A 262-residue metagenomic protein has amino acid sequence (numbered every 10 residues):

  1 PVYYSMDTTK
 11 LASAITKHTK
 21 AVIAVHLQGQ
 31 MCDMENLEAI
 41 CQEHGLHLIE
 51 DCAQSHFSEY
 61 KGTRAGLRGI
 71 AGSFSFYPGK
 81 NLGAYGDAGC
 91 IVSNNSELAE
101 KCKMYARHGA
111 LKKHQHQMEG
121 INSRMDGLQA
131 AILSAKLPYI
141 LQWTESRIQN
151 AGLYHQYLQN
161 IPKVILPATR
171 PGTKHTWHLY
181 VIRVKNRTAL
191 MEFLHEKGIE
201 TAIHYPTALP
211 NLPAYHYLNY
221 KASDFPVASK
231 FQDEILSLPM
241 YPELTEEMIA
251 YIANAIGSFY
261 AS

Functional and structural regions predicted by a protein language model:
P1, L67-G69, A84-Y85, T173-W177 (+1 more regions): Short, solvent-exposed coil/turn segments
V2-A84, C90-V92: Active-site phosphate-binding strand-loop segment of PLP-dependent enzymes
M6-T9, S13, A21-V25, Q30 (+3 more regions): PLP-dependent aminotransferase class I/II
